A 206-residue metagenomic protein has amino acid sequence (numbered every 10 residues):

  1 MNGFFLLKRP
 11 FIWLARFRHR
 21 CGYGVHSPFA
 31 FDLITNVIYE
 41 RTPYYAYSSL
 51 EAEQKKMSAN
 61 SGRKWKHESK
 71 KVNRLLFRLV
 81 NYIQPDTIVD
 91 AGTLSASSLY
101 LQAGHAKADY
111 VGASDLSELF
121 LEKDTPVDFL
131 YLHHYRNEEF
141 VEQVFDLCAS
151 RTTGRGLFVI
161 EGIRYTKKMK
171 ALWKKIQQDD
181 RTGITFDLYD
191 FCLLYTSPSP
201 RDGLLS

Functional and structural regions predicted by a protein language model:
M1-Y131, Y135-L157, I163-S197, R201: A short alpha-helical cap/connector motif
L204-S206: N-terminal low-complexity segments that are often proline-rich with Ser/Thr-Pro
